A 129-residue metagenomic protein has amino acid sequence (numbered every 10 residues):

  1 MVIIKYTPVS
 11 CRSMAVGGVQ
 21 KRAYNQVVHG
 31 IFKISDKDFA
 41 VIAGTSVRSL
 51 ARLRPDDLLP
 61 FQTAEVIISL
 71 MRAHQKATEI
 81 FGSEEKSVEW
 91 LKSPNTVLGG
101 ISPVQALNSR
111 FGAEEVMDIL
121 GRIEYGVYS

Functional and structural regions predicted by a protein language model:
M1-S129: Non-transmembrane "mature" sequence context
